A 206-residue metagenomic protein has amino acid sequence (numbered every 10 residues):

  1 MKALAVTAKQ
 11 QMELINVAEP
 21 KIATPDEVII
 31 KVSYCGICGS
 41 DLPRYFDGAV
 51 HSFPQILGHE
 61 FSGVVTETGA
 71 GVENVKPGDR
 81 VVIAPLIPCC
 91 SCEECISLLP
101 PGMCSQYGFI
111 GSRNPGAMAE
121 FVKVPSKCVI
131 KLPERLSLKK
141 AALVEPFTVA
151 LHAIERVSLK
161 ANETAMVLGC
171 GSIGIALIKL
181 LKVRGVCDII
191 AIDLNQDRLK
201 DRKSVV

Functional and structural regions predicted by a protein language model:
K2, E27-I29, T164: Residues that mark the start of a beta-strand
Q11-A18: Short glycine/threonine/proline-enriched tight-turn/helix- or strand-capping micro-motif at secondary-structure
A18-C35, G48-E93, P133-R135: Glycine-rich beta-strand-centered segment in the early N-terminal region that forms part of a ligand/cofactor-binding
C38, N74-V75, A84-I130, E134: Cysteine-cluster motifs in flexible loop/terminal segments that predominantly coordinate metals
S40-R44: Cytochrome P450 core scaffold surrounding the K-helix E-X-X-R motif and the conserved "meander" helix-loop region
L136-S204: Mid-domain Rossmann-like dinucleotide-binding core that forms the NAD(H)/NADP(H) cofactor-binding site
